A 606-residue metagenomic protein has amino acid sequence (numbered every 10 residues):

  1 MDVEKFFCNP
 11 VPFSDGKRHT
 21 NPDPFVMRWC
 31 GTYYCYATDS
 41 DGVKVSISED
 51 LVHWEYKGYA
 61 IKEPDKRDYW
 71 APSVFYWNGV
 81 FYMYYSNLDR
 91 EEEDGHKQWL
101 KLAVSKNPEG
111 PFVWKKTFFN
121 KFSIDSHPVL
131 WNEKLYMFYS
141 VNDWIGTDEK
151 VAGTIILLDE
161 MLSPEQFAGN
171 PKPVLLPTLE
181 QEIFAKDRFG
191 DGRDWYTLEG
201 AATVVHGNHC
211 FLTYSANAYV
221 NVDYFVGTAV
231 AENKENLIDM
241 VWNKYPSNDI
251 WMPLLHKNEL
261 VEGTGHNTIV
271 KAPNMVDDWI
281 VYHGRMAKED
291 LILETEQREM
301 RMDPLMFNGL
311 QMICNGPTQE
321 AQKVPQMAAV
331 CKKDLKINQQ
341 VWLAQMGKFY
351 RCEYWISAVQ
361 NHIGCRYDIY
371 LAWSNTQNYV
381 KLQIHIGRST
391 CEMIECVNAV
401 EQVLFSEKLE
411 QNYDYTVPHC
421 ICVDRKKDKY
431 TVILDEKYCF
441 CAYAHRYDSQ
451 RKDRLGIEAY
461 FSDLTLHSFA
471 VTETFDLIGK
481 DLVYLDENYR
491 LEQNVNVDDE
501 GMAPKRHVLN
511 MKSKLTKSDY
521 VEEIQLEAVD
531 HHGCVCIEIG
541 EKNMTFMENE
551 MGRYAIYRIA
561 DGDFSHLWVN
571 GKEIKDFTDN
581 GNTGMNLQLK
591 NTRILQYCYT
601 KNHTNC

Functional and structural regions predicted by a protein language model:
M1-R28, V52-Y76, E109-W131, D143-I145 (+5 more regions): Surface loop/turn signatures of beta-propeller and other carbohydrate-active proteins
D2-V3, L310-C606: Extracellular glycan-recognition regions
P22-D39, P64, W70-E93, W114-T117 (+6 more regions): Hydrophobic core segments of beta-strands in well-ordered, beta-rich domains
D41-K44, K97-L100, T154-I156, Y224-V226 (+5 more regions): Repetitive beta-architecture junctions, highlighting loop-to-beta-strand starts across blade-like repeats
Q98-N107, T154-S163, F225-K234, T295-G309: Beta-propeller blade signature
W144, L179-E182, C210-F211, N217-V220 (+2 more regions): Short, catalytically relevant binding-site loops at active-site mouths
E199-A202, N208-T213, V226-A229, Y367-I369 (+1 more regions): Conserved active-site beta-strand-loop modules that form the wall/rim of enzyme catalytic pockets and either contain
F225-E235, D239-P304, L434-L464, W568-R593: Aromatic sugar-binding interfaces of carbohydrate-active proteins
